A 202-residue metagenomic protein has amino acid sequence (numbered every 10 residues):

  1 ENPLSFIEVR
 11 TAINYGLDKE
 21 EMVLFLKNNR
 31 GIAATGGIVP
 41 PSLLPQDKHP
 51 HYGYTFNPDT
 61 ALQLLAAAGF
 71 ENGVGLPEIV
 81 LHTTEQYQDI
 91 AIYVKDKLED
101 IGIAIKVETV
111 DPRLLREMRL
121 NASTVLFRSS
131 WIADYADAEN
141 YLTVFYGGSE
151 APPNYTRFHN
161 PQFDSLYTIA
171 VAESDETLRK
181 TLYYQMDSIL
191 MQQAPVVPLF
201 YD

Functional and structural regions predicted by a protein language model:
N2-L43, I90, L190-P198: Periplasmic-binding protein-like
P3-E8, G16-L17, H51-D59, E85-I92 (+3 more regions): Soluble non-cytosolic domains of exported or imported proteins
L4, A33-A67, Y87-D89: Structural transition elements
I7-T11, V23-L26, K106-L115, L120 (+1 more regions): Extracytoplasmic/peripheral linker and loop segments enriched in polar/acidic and small residues with frequent Thr/Pro
G16-E21, L26-R30, L65-N72, L98 (+6 more regions): Sec/Tat-exported extracytoplasmic proteins
I32, L43, A66-A133: Ligand/substrate-recognition segments at binding pockets and active sites
P40-K48, H82, F145-E150: Short glycine/proline- and charge-enriched loop/turn segments that cap or connect secondary-structure elements
